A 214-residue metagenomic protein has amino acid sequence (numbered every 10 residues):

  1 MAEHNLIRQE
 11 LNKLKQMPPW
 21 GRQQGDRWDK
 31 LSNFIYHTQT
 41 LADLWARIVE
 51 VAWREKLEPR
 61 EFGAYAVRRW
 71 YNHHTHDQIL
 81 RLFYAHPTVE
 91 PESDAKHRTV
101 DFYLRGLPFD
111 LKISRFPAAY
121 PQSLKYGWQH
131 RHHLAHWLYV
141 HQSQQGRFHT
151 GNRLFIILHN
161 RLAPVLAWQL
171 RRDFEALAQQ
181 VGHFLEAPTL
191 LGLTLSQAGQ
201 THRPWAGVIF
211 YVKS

Functional and structural regions predicted by a protein language model:
M1-R98, I113-S214: Nucleic-acid endonuclease domains
F102, L107-R115: Conserved catalytic cores of phosphodiester-cleaving nucleases, focusing on short active-site segments
